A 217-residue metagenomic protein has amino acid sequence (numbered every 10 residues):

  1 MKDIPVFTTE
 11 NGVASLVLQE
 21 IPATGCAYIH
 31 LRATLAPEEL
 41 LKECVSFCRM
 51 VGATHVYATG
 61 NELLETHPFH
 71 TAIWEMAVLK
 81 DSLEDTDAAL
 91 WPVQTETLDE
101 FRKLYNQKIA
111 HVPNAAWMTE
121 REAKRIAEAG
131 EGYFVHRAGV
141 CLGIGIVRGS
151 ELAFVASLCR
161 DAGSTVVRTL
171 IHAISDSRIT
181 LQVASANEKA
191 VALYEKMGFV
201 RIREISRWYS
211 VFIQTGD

Functional and structural regions predicted by a protein language model:
M1, E84-A116: Short amphipathic alpha-helix that is part of the acyltransferase structural core
M1-E43, R137-R160: Conserved donor-binding loop and adjoining core beta-sheet/short helix segment in diverse acyl/aminoacyl transferases
M1-T8, H111-A138: Active-site rim helix/loop that mediates acceptor-substrate recognition in acyltransferases
T9, V56-A58, I126-A129, H136 (+2 more regions): Alpha-helix C-terminal capping segments
L31-A88, H172, L181, R203-V211: Acyl-donor-binding surface of acyltransferase catalytic domains
L35-F47, C159-I174, V191-K196: Conserved acetyl-CoA-binding loop-helix of GNAT-fold acetyltransferases
C141, R201-E204: Residue-level detector of beta-propeller blades
G163-S164, N187-A190, R207-F212: Short glycine/proline-centered loop/turn elements that form peptide/ligand docking sites
